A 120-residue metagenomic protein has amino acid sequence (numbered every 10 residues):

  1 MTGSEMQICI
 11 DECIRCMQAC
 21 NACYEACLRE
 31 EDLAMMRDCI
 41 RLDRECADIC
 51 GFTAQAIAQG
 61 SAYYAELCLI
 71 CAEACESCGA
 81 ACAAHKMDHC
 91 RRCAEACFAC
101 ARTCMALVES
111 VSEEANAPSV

Functional and structural regions predicted by a protein language model:
M1-V120: Amphipathic alpha-helical hairpins
